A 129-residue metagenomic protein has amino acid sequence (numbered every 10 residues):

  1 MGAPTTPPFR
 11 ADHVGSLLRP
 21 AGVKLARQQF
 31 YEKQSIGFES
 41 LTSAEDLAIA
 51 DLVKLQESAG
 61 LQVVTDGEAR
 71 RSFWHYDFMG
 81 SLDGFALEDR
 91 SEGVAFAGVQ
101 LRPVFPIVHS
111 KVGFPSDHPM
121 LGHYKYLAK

Functional and structural regions predicted by a protein language model:
M1-K129: Domain-level signal for soluble alpha/beta catalytic cores
